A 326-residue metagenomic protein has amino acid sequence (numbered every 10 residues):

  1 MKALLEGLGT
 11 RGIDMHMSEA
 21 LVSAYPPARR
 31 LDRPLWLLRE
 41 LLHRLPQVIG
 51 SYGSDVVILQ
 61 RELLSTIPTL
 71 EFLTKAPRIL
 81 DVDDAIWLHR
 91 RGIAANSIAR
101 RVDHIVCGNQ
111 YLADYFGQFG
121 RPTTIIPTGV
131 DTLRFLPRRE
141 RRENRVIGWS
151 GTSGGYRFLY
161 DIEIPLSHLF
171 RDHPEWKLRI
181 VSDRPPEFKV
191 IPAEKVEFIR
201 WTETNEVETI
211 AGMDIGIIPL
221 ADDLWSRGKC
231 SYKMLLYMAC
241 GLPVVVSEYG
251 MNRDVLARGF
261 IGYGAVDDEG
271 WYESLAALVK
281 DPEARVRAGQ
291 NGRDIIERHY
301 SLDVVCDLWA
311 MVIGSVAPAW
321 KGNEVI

Functional and structural regions predicted by a protein language model:
M1-G7, T132, R142-G212: Conserved catalytic-core segment of nucleotide-activated headgroup transferases in glycan assembly
L42-Y52, L70-L73, V82-I105, Q118: Membrane-proximal helix-turn-helix segments that form the acceptor-binding/catalytic region of lipid-linked
L88, D114, V130-N144: Acidic anion/phosphate-binding donor-loop and adjacent secondary structure in glycosyltransferase catalytic cores
I218, L236-V246: Short hydrophobic beta-strand element within catalytic cores of glycosyltransferases and related nucleotide-activated
G228, E248-G264: Short acidic/histidine- and often glycine-rich active-site loop of Leloir-type glycosyltransferases that engages
R258-E269, A277-E283: Conserved acidic donor-binding segment of nucleotide-sugar-dependent glycosyltransferases
A277, A284-R298, M311: A short, well-ordered alpha-helix in the C-terminal region of glycosyltransferases
L302-I326: C-terminal alpha-helical cap of glycosyltransferases
